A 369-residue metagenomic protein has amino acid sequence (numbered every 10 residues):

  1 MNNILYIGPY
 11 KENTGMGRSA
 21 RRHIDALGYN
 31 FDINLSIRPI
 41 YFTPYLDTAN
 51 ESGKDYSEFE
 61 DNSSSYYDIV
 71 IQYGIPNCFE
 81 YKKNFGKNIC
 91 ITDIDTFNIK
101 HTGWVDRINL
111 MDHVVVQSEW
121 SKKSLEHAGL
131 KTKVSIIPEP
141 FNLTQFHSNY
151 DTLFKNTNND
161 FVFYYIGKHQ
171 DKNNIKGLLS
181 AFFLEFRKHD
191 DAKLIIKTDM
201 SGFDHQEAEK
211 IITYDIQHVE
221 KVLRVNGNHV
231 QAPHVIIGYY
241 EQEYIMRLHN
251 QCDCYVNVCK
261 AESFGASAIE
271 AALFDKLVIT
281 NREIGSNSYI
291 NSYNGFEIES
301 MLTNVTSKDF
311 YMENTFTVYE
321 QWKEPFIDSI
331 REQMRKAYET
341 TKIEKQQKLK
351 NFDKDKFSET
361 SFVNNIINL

Functional and structural regions predicted by a protein language model:
M1-Y67: N-terminal pre-catalytic "stem/leader" segment of glycosyltransferase-like enzymes
L5, K155-N173, L179-F182, L194-I196: Conserved donor-binding/catalytic core segment of Leloir-type glycosyltransferases
L5, P44-A128: Extended catalytic core of nucleotide-activated donor transferases of GT-like folds
G103, P140-N159: Acidic anion/phosphate-binding donor-loop and adjacent secondary structure in glycosyltransferase catalytic cores
H205-E243: Nucleotide-activated donor-binding/catalytic signature segment of Leloir-type glycosyltransferases, i.e., the conserved
K260: Aromatic "clamp/platform" in nucleotide-sugar-dependent glycosyltransferases that forms part of the donor/acceptor
L277-T280, F296-E297: Short hydrophobic beta-strand element within catalytic cores of glycosyltransferases and related nucleotide-activated
Q321-E332, E339-N368: A charged, aromatic-enriched C-terminal amphipathic alpha-helix characteristic of glycosyltransferases across folds
